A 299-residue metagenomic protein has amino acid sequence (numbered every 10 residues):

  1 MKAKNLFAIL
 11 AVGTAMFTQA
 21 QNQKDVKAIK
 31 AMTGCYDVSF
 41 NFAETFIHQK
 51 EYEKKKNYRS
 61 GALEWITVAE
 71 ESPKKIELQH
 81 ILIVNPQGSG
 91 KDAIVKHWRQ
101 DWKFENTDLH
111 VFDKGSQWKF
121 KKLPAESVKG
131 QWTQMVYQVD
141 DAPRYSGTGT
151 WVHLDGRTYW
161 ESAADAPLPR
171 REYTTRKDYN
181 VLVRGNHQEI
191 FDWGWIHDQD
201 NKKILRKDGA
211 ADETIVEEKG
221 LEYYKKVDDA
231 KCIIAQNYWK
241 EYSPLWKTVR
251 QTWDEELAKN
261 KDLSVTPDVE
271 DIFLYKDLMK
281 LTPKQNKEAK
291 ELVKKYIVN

Functional and structural regions predicted by a protein language model:
M1-Q23: Bacterial Sec-dependent N-terminal signal peptides
A3-K4, Q21-A28, A43-N57, P73-P86 (+5 more regions): Amphipathic/hydrophobic helical signal segments and adjacent flexible N-terminal regions that mediate secretion
A31-E44: Tryptophan-anchored aromatic micro-motifs
K55-K56, S60-E70, Q79, Q100-D101 (+3 more regions): Hydrophobic/aromatic beta-strand elements that line small-molecule binding cavities or substrate pockets in beta-rich
V84-F104: Short, His- and charge-rich active-site/binding loops that engage polyanionic ligands
K129-V183, K202-K207: Short helix-loop boundary/capping segments
W195-N201: Internal, hydrophobic beta-strand segments that form the core of beta-sheet-rich folds
D208-T214: Short proline/glycine-enriched turn/loop segments at secondary-structure junctions
